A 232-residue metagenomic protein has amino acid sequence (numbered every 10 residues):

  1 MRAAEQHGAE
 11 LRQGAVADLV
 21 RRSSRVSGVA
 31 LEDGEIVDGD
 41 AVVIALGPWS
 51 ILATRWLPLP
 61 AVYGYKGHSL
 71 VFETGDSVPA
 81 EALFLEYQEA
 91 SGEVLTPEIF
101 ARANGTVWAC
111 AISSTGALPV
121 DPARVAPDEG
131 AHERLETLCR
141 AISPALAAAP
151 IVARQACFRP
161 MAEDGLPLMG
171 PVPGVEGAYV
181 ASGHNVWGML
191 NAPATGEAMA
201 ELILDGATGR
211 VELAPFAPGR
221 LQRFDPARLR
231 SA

Functional and structural regions predicted by a protein language model:
M1-S27, L31-D33: Helical element adjacent to the flavin cofactor pocket in flavoenzyme catalytic cores
R12, V43, Y179-A181: Hydrophobic/aromatic beta-strand patches that form the interior of the parallel beta-sheet core in alpha/beta enzyme
V26-S27, T106-V107, Y179: Hydrophobic residues embedded in beta-strands of well-ordered beta-sheets
E32-A41: Core beta-strand elements of the Rossmann-like FAD/NAD(P) dinucleotide-binding domain in flavoenzyme oxidoreductases
A41, L46-G174: Active-site substrate-recognition segment that forms the wall of the catalytic cavity or substrate channel
A141-A232: C-terminal catalytic lobe of FAD-dependent flavoproteins
